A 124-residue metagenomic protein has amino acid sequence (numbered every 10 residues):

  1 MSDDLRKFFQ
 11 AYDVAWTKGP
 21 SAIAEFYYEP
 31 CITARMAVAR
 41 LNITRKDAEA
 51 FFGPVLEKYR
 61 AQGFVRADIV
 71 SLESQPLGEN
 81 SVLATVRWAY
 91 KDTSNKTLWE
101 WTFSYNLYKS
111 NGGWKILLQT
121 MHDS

Functional and structural regions predicted by a protein language model:
M1-F26: Short, low-complexity N-terminal intrinsically disordered segments enriched in polar/charged residues
Y12, I23-A24, A48, A84 (+1 more regions): Hydrophobic pocket/interface hotspot
S21-L72: A solvent-exposed, acidic/Ser-Thr-rich amphipathic alpha-helical stretch
R66, G78-W88: A short hydrophobic beta-strand element
I69-S74, R87-Y90, T102-Y108: Hydrophobic/aromatic beta-strand elements that line small-molecule binding cavities or substrate pockets in beta-rich
L77-G78, S110: Structural motif
Y90-L98: Short, cysteine-centered beta-strand-loop-beta hairpins and adjacent loop/turn segments enriched in charged/polar
W99-S124: Short beta-strand edge/turn micro-motifs at domain boundaries
